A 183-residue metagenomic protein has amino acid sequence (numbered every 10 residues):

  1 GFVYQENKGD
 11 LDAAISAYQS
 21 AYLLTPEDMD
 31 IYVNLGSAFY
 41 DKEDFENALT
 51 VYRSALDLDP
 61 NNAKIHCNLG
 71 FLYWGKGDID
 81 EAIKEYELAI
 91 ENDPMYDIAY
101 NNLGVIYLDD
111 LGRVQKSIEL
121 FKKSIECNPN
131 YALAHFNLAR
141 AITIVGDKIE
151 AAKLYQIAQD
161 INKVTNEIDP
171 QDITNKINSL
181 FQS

Functional and structural regions predicted by a protein language model:
F2, E6, D30-D41, K64-G75 (+2 more regions): Conserved alpha-helical positions within TPR/SEL1-like repeat arrays
E6-S20, D41-S54, K64, G75-L88 (+2 more regions): Structural signature of tandem alpha-helical TPR/SEL1-like repeats, specifically the intra-repeat loop/turn
L11, H135, A151, P170-T174: Short amphipathic alpha-helical segments that mediate assembly, nucleic-acid/protein binding, or membrane association
F136, R140-N166: TPR/TPR-like (Sel1-like) alpha-helical repeat modules
R140-I144, T165-S183: TPR/TPR-like alpha-solenoid helical repeat scaffolds
